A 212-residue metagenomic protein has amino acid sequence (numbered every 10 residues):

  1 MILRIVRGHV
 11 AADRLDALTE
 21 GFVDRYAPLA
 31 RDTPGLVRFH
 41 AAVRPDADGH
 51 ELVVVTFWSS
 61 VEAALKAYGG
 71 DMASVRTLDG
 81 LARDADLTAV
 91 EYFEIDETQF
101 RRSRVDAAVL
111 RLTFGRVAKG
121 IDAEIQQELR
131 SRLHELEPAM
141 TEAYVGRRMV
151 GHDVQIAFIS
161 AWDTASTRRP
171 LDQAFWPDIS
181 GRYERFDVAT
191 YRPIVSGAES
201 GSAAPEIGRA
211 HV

Functional and structural regions predicted by a protein language model:
M1-V53, F57-A73, G80-R209: Short S/T/G/P-rich N-terminal loop/turn motif that feeds into the first structured element of a domain
